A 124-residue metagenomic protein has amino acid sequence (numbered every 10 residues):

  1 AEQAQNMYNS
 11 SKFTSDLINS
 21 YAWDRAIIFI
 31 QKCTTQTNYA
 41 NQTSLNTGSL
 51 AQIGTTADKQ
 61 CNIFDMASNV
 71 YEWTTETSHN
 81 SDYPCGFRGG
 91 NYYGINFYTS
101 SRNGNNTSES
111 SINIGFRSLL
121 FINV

Functional and structural regions predicted by a protein language model:
A1-D65: Short aromatic-cysteine micro-motif
E2, I18, N80-V124: Disulfide-stabilized, aromatic/cysteine-rich ligand-recognition loop
M7, C61-D65, H79, N106-S111: A general structural signal for short secondary-structure junctions and capping/turn motifs
N9-K12, H79-Y83: Short, solvent-exposed loop/turn segments that connect beta-strands within catalytic domains and beta-strand-rich
Q60, A67, G115-R117: Conserved beta-strand and immediately adjacent loop positions that scaffold enzyme active sites
S68-T77: Active-site-proximal beta-strands of protease catalytic cores
